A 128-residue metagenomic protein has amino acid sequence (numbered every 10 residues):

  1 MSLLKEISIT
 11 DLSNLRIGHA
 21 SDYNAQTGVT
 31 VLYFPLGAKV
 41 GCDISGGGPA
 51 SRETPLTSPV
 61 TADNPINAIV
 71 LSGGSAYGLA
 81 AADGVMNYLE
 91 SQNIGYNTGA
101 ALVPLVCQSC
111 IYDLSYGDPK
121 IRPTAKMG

Functional and structural regions predicted by a protein language model:
M1-G128: Alpha/propeptide regions of enzymes that mature by internal proteolysis
